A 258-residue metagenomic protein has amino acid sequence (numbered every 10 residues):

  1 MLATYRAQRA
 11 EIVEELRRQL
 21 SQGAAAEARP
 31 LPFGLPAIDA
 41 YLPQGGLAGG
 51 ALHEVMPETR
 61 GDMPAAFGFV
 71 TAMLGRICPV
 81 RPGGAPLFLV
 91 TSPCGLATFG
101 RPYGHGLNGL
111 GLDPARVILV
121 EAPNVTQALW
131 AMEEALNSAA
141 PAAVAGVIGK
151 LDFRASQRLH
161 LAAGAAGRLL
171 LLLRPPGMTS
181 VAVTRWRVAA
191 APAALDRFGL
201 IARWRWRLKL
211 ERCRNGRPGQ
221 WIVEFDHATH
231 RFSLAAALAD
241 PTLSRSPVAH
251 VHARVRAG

Functional and structural regions predicted by a protein language model:
M1-L89, P93-G95, G100, G106-A115 (+4 more regions): Detector for small/aliphatic-rich hydrophobic stretches
F33, L47, P64-G68, T126-W130 (+3 more regions): Charged, alpha-helix-enriched surfaces in structured cytosolic catalytic cores of large nucleotide-utilizing machines
H53, F88-V90, I118-V120, A145 (+2 more regions): Hydrophobic/aromatic beta-strand patches that form the interior of the parallel beta-sheet core in alpha/beta enzyme
C78-P79, G111-L112, A163-R168, M178 (+2 more regions): Arginine/glycine-rich "motif VI" loop of SF2 helicases in the C-terminal RecA-like domain
F88-A142, R154-S156, A162-G164: Conserved nucleotide-cofactor-binding alpha/beta core module
C94-L96, V125, K150-D152, G177-T179 (+1 more regions): Conserved nucleotide-binding/hydrolysis micro-motifs of P-loop NTPases
L136-T184, A193-R197: A contiguous pocket-lining binding segment that forms or flanks enzyme active sites
R174-A236: Phosphate-binding/switch region of NTP-binding enzymes
